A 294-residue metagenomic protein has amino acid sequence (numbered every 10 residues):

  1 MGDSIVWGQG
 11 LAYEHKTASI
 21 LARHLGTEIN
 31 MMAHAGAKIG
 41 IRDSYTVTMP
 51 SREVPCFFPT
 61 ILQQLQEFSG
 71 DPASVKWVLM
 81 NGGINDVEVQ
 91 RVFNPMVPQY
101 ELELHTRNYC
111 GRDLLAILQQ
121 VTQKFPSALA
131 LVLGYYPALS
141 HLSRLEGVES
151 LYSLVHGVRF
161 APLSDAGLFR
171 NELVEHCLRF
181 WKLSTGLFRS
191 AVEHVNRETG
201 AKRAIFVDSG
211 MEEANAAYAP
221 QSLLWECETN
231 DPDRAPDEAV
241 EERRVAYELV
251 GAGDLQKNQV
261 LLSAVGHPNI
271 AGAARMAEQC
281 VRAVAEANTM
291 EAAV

Functional and structural regions predicted by a protein language model:
S4: Catalytic nucleophile serine of serine hydrolases, specifically the conserved "nucleophile elbow" pentapeptide
W7-H105: Conserved SGNH/GDSL esterase-like catalytic core that processes O-acyl groups on lipids and polysaccharides
P59-H267, A274: Alpha-helical cap/lid subdomain in secreted, periplasmic, or secretory-pathway luminal O-acyl-processing enzymes
G266, G272-A273, M290, V294: Cysteine endopeptidase catalytic domains of the caspase/legumain-like
R275, Q279-E291: C-terminal alpha-helix
